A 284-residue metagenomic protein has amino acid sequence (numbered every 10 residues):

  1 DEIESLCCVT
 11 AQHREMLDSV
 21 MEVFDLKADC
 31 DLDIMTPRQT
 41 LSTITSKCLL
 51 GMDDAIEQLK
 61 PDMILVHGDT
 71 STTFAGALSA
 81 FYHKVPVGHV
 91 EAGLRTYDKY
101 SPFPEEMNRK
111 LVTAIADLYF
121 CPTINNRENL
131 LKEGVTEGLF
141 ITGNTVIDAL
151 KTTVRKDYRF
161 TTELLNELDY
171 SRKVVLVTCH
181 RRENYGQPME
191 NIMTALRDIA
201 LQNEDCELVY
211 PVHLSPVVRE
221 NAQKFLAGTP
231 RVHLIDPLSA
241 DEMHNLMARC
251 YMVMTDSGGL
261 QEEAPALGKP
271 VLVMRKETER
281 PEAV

Functional and structural regions predicted by a protein language model:
I3-G51: Conserved nucleotide-sugar phosphate-binding/catalytic loop shared by glycosyltransferases and other
C8-T10, R14-E15, I115-Q187: A nucleotide-sugar donor-handling region in carbohydrate enzymes
E15-V20, Q39, K156-R249: Donor-nucleotide binding loops and adjacent catalytic segments primarily of GT-B fold Leloir glycosyltransferases
I56-S71: Short N-terminal targeting/anchoring amphipathic segment
V66-H67, L78, H89-A92, Y119 (+1 more regions): A donor-sugar binding/catalytic signature common to diverse glycosyltransferases and related nucleotide-sugar
D69-V85: Short Gly/Thr/Asp-enriched flexible loops that form oxyanion-binding sites at enzyme active sites
G88-F103: A short, histidine- and acid-enriched strand-loop-helix "catalytic/donor-clamping" loop that lines the nucleotide-sugar
E105-L118: Membrane-proximal helix-turn-helix segments that form the acceptor-binding/catalytic region of lipid-linked
